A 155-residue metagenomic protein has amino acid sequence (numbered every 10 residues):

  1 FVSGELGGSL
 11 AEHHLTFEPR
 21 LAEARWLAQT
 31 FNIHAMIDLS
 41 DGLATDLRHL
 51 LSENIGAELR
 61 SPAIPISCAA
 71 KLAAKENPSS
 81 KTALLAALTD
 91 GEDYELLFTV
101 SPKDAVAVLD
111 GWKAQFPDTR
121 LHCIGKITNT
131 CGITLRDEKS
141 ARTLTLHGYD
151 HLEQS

Functional and structural regions predicted by a protein language model:
F1-T16: Phosphate/diphosphate-binding glycine-rich loops and adjacent basic-rich segments that engage nucleotide
G4-L6, L27, L50-N54: Alpha-helix C-terminal capping segments
L6, A22-A24, S79, L85-A86: Hydrophobic alpha-helical segments with strong N-terminal bias
L15-L21, E76-K81: Short hydrophobic/aromatic-rich motifs at helix boundaries and adjacent loops
F17-L43: Internal active-site segments that recognize and position negatively charged phosphoryl groups and nucleotide moieties
I33-S155: Glycine-/charge-enriched secondary-structure boundary and capping motifs
